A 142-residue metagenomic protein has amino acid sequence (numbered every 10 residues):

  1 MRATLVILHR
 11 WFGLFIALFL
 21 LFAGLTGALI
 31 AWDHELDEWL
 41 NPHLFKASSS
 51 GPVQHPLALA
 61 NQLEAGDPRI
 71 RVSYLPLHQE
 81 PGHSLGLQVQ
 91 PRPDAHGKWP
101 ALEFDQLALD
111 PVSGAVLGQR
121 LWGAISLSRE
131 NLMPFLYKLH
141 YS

Functional and structural regions predicted by a protein language model:
M1-S142: Conserved histidines in hydrophobic membrane contexts and catalytic metal-binding motifs
